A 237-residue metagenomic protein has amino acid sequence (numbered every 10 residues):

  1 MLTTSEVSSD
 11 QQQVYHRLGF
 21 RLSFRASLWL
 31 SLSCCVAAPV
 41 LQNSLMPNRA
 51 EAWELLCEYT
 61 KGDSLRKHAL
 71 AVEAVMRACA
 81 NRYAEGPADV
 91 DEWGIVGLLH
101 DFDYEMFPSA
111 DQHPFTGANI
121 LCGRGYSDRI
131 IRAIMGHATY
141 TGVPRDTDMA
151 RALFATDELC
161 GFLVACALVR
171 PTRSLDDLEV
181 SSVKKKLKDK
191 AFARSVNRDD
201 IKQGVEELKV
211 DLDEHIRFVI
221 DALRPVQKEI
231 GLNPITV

Functional and structural regions predicted by a protein language model:
Q12-Q13: Cationic, low-complexity basic patches in intrinsically disordered or flexible, solvent-exposed regions
C34-C35: Cysteine-centered motifs
N43-A110: Acidic/His-rich, divalent-metal-binding segments that scaffold phosphate/diphosphate chemistry
A88-K190, K202: Divalent metal-dependent catalytic cores for phosphoryl transfer on phosphate-bearing substrates
R194-D200, V210: C-terminal binding/interaction regions
Q203-V237: Charged phosphate-binding loop/patch that engages nucleotide di/tri-phosphates or the phosphate backbone of nucleic
